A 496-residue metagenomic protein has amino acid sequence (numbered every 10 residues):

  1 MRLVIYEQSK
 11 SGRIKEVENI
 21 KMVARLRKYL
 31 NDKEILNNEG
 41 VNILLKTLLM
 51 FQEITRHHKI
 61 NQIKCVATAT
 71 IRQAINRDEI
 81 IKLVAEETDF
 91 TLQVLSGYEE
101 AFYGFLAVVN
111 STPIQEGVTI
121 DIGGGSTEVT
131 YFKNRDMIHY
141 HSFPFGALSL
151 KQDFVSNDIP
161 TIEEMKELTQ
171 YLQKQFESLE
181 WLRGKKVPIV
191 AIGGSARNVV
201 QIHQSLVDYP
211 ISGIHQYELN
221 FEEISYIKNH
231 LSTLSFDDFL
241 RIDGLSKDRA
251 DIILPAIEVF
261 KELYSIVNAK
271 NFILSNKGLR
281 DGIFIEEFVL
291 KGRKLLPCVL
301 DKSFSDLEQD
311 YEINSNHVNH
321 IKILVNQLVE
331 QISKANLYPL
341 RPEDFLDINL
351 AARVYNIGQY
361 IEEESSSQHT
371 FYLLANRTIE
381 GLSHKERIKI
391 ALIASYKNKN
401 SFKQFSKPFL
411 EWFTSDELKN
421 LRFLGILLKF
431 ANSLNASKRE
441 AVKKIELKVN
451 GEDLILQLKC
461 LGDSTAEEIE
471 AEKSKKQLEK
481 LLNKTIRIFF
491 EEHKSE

Functional and structural regions predicted by a protein language model:
M1-E16, V108, T112-H139, F143 (+1 more regions): Gly/Thr-rich phosphate-binding beta-strand-loop-beta motif of the actin/hexokinase/Hsp70
M1-R2, Y6-A67, I81-T91: N-terminal glycine/serine-rich phosphate-binding loop of ATP-dependent small-molecule kinases, especially carbohydrate
I5, Y29-L49, E53-I54, I71-A74 (+9 more regions): Helical "lid/coupling" subdomains associated with nucleotide-phosphate turnover
N19-M22, I75-I80, G104, N110-T112 (+4 more regions): N-terminally biased helix-coil "hinge/interface" segments that flank
N61-Q62, Q115-G117, K185-V187: Short coil/turn segments at beta-strand junctions that form active-site/ligand-binding loops
C65, V94, L274, I488-F490: A structural preference for short, hydrophobic beta-strand core positions in alpha/beta folds
I445-E491: Charged substrate- and nucleic-acid-binding regions of tRNA-handling and nucleotidyl-transfer enzymes, centered on
